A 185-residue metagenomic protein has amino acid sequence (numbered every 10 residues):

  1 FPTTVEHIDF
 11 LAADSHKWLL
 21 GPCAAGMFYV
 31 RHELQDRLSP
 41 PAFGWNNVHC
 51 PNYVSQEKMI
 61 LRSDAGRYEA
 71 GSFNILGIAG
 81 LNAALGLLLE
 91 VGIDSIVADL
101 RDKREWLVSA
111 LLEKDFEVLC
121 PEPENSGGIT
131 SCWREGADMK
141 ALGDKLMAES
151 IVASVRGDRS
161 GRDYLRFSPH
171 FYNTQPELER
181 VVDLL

Functional and structural regions predicted by a protein language model:
F1-T3, Y29, Q175-E177: Active-site core of PLP-dependent enzymes with the aminotransferase class I/II
E6-Y53: Active-site PLP attachment segment
P22, N125-G127, S160-D163: Short acidic/glycine-enriched loop/turn segments that link adjacent beta-strands
A42-E69, I75: C-terminal glycine/acidic-rich active-site capping loop/insertion
R62-S109: Structural signature of PLP-dependent enzymes
A98-E105, L112-E149: Conserved PLP-binding catalytic core of the aspartate aminotransferase-like
D138-A141, K145-L185: PLP-dependent enzyme catalytic core of the Aspartate aminotransferase-like
